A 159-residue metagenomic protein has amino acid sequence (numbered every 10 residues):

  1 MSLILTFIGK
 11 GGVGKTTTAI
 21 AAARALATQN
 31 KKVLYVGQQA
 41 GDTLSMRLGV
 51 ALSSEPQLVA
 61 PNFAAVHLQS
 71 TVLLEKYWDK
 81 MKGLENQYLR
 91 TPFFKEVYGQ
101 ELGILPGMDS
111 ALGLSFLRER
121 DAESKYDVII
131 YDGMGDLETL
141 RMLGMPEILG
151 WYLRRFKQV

Functional and structural regions predicted by a protein language model:
S2-I8, V13, T18-R24, T28-V159: Flexible phosphate-sensing "switch/lid" loops adjacent to ATP/NTP-binding sites across phosphate-transfer
